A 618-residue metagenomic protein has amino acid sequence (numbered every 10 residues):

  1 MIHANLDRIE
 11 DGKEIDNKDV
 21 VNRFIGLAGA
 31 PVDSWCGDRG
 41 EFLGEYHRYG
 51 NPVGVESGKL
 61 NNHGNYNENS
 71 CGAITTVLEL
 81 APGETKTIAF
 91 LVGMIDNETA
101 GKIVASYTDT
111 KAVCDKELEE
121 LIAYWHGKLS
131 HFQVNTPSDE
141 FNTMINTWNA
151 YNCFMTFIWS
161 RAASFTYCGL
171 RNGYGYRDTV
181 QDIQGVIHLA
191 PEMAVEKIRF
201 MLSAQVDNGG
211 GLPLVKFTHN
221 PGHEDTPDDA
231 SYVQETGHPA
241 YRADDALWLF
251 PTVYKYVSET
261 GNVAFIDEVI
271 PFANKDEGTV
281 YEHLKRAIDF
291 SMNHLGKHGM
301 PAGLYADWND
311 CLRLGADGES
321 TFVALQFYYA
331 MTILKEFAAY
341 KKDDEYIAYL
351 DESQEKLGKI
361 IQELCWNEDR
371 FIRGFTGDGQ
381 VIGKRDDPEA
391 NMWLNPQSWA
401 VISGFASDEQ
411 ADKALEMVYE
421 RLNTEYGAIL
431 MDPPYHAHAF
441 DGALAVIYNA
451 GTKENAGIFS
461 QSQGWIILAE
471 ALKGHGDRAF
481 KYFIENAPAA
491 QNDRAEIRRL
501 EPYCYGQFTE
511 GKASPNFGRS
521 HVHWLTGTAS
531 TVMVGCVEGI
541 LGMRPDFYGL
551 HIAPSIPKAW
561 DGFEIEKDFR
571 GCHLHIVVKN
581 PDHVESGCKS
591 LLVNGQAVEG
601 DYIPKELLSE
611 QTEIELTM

Functional and structural regions predicted by a protein language model:
M1-P82, N142-I145, C153, E585: Trp/Gly-enriched beta-strand surface patches
L78-D96, F327-A330: Short Pro-Gly-centered flexible turn/kink motifs
N97-G101, E259-A273, M331-L350, E470-K473: Inter-helical turn/loop segments and adjacent helix faces that build the functional surface of alpha-helical bundle
E119-L170, E196, F200, F290 (+1 more regions): Low-complexity, Ser/Thr/Pro/Gly-enriched N-terminal "stalk/linker" regions
S164-G173, P213-R242, A273-T279, H298-S320 (+3 more regions): Carbohydrate-binding/catalytic loop surfaces
Y174-T179, I183-H298, S320-Y328, G457-A479 (+3 more regions): Aromatic-rich carbohydrate-recognition surfaces in CAZymes
L212-P213, Q326-A445, I484, P488-F517 (+1 more regions): Catalytic cores of carbohydrate-active enzymes
E420-N423, Y448-N455, L468-M618: Non-catalytic C-terminal accessory modules of carbohydrate-active enzymes
